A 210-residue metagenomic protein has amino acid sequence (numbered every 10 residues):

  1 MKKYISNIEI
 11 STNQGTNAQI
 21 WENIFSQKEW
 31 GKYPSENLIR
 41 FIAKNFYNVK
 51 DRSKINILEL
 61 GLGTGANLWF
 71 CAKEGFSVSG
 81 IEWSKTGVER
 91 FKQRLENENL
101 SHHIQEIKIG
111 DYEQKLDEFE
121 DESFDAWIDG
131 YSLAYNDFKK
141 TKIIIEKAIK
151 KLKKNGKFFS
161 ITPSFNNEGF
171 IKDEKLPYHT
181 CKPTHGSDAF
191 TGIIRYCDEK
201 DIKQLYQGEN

Functional and structural regions predicted by a protein language model:
K2-I55, G63-D117, K140, K157-N210: Class I (Rossmann-like) S-adenosyl-L-methionine-dependent methyltransferase catalytic domain, capturing the SAM-binding
L60: Conserved beta-strand/loop positions that form the S-adenosyl-L-methionine
N67, S132, I144: Conserved sugar-transfer catalytic core signal across GT-A, GT-B, and GT-C glycosyltransferases
L95, N136, L152: Hydrophobic pocket-lining residues that define ligand/cofactor binding sites across diverse proteins
D117-W127: A short acidic, Gly/Pro-enriched loop at the edge of an enzyme's catalytic core that lines a small-molecule cofactor
D125-K140: A short SAM/SAH-binding and catalytic strip from SAM-dependent methyltransferases
K142-K154: A short glycine-rich, Lys/Arg-flanked "PGG" loop and its adjoining helix->strand segment in the class I
